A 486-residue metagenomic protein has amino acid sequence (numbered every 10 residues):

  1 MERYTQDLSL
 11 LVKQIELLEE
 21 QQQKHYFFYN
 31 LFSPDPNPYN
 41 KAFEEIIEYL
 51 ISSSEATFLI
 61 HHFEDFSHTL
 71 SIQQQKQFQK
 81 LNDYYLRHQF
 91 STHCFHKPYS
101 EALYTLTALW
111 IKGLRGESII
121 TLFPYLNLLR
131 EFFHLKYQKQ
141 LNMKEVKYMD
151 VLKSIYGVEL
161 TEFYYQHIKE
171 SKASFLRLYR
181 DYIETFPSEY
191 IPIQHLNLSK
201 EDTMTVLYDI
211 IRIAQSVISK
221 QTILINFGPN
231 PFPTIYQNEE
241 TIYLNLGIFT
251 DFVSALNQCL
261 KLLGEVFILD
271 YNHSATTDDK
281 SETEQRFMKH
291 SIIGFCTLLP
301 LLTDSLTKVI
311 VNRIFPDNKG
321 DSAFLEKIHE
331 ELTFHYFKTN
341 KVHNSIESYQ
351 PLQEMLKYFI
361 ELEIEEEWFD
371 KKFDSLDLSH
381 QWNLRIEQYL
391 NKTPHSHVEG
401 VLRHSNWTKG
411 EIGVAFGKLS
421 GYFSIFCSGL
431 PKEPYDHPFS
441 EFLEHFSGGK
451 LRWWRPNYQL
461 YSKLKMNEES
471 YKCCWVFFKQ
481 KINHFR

Functional and structural regions predicted by a protein language model:
M1-I155, L460-C474, K481-H484: N-terminal helix-rich structural modules
L103-S254, R455-N457, Y461-R486: Contiguous, non-catalytic segments that form substrate-binding/exosite surfaces or channel walls
N238-F252, S274-T283, K338-S345, G400-W407: Acidic/His metal-coordination segments adjacent to aromatic residues that form catalytic metal sites in metalloenzymes
F252-F267: Short alpha-helix carrying the canonical HExxH Zn2+-binding catalytic motif
V253, L269-G294, K308-N312: Post-HEXXH active-site segment of zinc metalloproteases
L302-N406: Long, amphipathic alpha-helical stalk/connector segments used for oligomerization, subunit docking, or mechanical
G410-G429: C-terminal substrate/ligand-recognition segments
F423-L464: An amphipathic alpha-helical core segment
